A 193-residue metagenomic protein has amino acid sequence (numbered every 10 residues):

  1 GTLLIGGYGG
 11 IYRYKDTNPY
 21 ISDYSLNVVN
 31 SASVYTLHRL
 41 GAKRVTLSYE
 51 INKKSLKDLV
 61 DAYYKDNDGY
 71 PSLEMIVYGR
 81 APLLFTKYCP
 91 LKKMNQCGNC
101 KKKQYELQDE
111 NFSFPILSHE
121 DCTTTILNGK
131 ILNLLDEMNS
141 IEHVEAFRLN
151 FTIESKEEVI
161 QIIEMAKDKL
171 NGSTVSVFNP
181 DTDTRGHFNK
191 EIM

Functional and structural regions predicted by a protein language model:
G1-M193: Active-site pocket-lining/capping segments in soluble small-molecule metabolic enzymes
